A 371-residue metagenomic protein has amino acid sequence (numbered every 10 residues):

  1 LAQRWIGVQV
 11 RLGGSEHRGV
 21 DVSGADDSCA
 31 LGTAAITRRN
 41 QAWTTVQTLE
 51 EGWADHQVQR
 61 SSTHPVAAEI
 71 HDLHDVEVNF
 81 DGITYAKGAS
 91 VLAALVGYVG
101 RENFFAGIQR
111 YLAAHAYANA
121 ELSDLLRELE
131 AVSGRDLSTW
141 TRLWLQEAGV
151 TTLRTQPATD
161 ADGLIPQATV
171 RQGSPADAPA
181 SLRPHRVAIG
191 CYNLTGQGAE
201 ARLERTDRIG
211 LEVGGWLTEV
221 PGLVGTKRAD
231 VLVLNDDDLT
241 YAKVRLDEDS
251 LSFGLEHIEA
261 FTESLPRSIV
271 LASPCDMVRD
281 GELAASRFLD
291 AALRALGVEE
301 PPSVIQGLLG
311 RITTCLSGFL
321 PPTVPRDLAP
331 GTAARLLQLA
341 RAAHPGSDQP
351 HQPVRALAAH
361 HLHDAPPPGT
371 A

Functional and structural regions predicted by a protein language model:
L1-A178, T314-C315, V324, P330-A342 (+2 more regions): Hydrophobic alpha-helical and helix-loop surface patches within well-folded domains that function as non-catalytic
L1-G13, A188, A201, R205-G210 (+1 more regions): Amphipathic repeat-derived elements
G52, G82, D162-I165, A178-A180 (+2 more regions): Long, ordered, helix-rich scaffold segments
D72, E147, T195, D238 (+1 more regions): Short loop/turn segments at secondary-structure transitions that flank enzyme active sites
A89, G190-N193, G254-H257: Short, surface-exposed linear patches
L137-S138, A148-N235: Beta-strand-rich binding/interaction modules
